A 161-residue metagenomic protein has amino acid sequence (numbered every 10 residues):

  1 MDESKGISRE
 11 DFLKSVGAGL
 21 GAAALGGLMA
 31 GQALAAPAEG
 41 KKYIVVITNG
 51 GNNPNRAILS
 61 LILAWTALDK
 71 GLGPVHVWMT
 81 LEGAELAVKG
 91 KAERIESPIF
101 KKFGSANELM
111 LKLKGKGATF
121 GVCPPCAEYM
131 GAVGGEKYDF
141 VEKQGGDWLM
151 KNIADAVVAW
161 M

Functional and structural regions predicted by a protein language model:
D2-L20: N-terminal secretory signal peptides and thylakoid transit peptides that target proteins across membranes
L28-I47, N55-R56: C-terminal segment of N-terminal export signals and the immediately downstream linker at the start of the mature
G50-N53, E82-E85, C126-M130: Solvent-exposed loop/turn segments at secondary-structure junctions within structured extracellular/periplasmic domains
A57-K70: Histidine-anchored nucleotide/phosphate-binding helix
V75-L81, G121-C123: Short internal beta-strands
G83-I95: N-terminal beta-loop-helix "entrance" segment that forms/cooperates in small-molecule cofactor or anionic ligand
I95-F120: A glycine-rich helix N-cap at a beta->alpha junction
G145-W148, I153: Low-complexity intrinsically disordered segments
